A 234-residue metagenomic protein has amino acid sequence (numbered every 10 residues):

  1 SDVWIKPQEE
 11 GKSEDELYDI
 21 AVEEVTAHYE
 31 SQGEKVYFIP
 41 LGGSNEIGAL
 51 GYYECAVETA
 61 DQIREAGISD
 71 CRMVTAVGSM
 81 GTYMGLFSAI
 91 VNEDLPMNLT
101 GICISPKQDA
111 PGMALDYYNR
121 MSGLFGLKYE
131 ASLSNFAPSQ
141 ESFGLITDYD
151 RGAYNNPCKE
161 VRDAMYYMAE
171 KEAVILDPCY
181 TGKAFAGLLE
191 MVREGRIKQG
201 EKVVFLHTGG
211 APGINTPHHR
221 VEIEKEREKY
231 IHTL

Functional and structural regions predicted by a protein language model:
S1-A66, Y129-F136, E141-C158, D163-A164: Small/polar-residue-rich loop-to-helix segments that shape phosphate-bearing ligand pockets
D2-W4, E34-F38, R72, M97-T100 (+3 more regions): Structural motif
K12-I20, I47-E54, V77, G81 (+4 more regions): Conserved active-site and cofactor/substrate-binding residues in soluble primary-metabolism enzymes
E30, R64, V91, E170 (+1 more regions): Residue-level signal for alpha-helix termini/capping positions
I39-S44, V204-P212: A short, charged, Gly/Pro-tolerant segment at domain boundaries
A49-F143, L206-L234: Glycine-rich phosphate/pyrophosphate-binding loop at beta-loop-alpha junctions
A66-R72, D177, K198-G200: Short helix-loop-beta connector
S139-Q199: Active-site-adjacent helical/loop segments in soluble small-molecule enzymes
